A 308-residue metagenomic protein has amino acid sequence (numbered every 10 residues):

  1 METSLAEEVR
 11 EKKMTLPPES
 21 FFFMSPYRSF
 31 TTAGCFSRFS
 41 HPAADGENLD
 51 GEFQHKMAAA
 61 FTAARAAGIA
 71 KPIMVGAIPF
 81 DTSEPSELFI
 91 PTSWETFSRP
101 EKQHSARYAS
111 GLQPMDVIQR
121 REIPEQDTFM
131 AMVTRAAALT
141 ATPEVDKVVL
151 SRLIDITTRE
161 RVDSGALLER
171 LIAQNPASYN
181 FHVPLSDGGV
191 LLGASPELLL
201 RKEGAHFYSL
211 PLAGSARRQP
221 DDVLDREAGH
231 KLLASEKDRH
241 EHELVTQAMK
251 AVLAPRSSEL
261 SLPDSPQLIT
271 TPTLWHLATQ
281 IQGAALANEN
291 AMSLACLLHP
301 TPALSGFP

Functional and structural regions predicted by a protein language model:
M1-F53, I156-R161, G165: Short Lys/Arg-enriched alpha/beta "domain-start" segment
P18, V145-K147, P176-N180: Short secondary-structure junction motifs
F23-F39, T157-H240, L260: An anion-binding catalytic pocket shared by soluble metabolic enzymes
S25, K147-S151, H182-L185, S265 (+1 more regions): Short coil/turn segments at secondary-structure boundaries
T32-A33, H41, T96-D127, V133-T134 (+3 more regions): Contiguous alpha-helical scaffold segments within structured protein domains that host functional hotspots
L49-T157, V162, S258: Non-catalytic accessory segments adjacent to catalytic cores
A70, L191-G193, F307-P308: A short catalytic or substrate-binding loop motif that flags glycine-/basic-rich loops and adjacent residues that bind
P143, L200, Q247: Conserved hydrophobic/aromatic pocket- or pore-lining residues that grip, position, or stack substrates in active sites
